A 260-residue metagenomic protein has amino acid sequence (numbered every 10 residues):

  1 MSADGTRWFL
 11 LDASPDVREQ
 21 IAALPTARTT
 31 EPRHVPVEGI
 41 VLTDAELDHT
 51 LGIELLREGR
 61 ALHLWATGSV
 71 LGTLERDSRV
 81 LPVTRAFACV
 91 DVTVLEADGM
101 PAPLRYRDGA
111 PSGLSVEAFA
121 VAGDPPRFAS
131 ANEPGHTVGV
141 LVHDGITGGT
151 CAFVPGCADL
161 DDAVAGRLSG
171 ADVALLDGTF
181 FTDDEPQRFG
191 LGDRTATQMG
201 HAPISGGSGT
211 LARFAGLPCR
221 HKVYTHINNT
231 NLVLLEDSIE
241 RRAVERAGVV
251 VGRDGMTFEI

Functional and structural regions predicted by a protein language model:
M1-T26, V94-R167, D254-I260: Core dinuclear metal-dependent hydrolase active-site scaffold
T6-A66: Active-site metal-binding motif and surrounding structural segment of the metallo-beta-lactamase
L10-S14, P36-D48, A66-T67, A152-C157 (+3 more regions): Active-site neighborhood of phospho(di)ester-bond hydrolases with catalytic His/Asp-centered motifs
Q20-A22, L51-I53, E75-R76, F128 (+3 more regions): Short glycine-/acidic-enriched loop or helix-start segments at secondary-structure transitions that form or flank
V35, A45, A88, S112-L114 (+3 more regions): Structured loop/turn residues at beta-strand edges in well-structured enzyme cores
L55-V94: Long, hydrophobic, well-ordered secondary-structure blocks that form the structural core and pocket-lining surfaces
V90-V92, V116, V249: Generic structural signal for residues in well-ordered beta-strands
G135-T137, I146-T150, A158-G255: Cap/insert and terminal regions of metallo-dependent hydrolase folds
